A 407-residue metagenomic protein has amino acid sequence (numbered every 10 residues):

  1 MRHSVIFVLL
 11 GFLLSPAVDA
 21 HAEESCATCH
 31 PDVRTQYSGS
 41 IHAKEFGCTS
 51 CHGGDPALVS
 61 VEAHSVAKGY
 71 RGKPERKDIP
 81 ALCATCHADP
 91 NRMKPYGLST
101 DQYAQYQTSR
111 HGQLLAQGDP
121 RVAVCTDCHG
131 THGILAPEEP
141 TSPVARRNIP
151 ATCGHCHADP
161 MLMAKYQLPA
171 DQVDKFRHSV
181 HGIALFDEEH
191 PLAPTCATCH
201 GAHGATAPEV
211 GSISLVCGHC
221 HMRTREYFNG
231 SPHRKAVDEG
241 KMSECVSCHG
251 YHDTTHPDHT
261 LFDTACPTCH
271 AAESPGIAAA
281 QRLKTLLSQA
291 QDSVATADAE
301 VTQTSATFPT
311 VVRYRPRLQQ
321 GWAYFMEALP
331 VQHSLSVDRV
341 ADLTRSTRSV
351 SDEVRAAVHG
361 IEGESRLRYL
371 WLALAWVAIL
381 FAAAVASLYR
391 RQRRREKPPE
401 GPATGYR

Functional and structural regions predicted by a protein language model:
M1-S4: Positively charged n-region of N-terminal signal peptides that target proteins for export
I6-P16: Bacterial N-terminal signal peptides
V18-R407: Short sequence/structural segments immediately N-terminal
